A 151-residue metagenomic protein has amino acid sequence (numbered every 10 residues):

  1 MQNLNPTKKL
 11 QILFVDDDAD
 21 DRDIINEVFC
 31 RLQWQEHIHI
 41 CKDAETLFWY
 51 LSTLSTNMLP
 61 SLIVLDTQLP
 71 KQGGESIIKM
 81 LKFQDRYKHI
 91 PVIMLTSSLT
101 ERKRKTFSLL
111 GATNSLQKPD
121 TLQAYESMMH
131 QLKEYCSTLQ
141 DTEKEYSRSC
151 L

Functional and structural regions predicted by a protein language model:
K9-F29, I63: Conserved acidic segment of CheY-like receiver
I40-L62, E126: Acidic, metal-coordinating helix/loop segments flanking the phosphotransfer/catalytic sites of two-component signaling
T46, D120-Q131: C-terminal output helix
L65-T67, T96: Active-site residues of response regulator receiver
P70, T100: The feature encodes the CheY-like receiver
H89-L99: A short, hydrophobic beta-strand element within the central beta-sheet of small alpha/beta folds
M129-H130, E134-L151: CheY-like receiver
